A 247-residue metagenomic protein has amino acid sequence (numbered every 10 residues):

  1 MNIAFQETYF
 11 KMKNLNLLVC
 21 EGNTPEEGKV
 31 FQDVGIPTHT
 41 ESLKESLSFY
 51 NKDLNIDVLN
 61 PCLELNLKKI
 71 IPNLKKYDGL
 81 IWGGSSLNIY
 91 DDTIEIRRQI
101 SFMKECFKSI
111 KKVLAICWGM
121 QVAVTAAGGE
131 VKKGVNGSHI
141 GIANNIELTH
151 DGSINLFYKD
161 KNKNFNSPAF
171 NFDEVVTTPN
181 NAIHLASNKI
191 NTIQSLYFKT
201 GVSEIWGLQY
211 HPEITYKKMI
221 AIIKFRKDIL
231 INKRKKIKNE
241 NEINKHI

Functional and structural regions predicted by a protein language model:
M1-S109, K233-I247: N-terminal beta1-alpha1 cap of cysteine-dependent amidohydrolase-like domains
L18, D57-L59, I81, L114 (+3 more regions): Hydrophobic/aromatic beta-strand patches that form the interior of the parallel beta-sheet core in alpha/beta enzyme
G22, G129-K217: Pocket-forming structural segment of enzyme catalytic cores
K29, D91-D92, V124-A126, P179 (+2 more regions): Short glycine-/acidic-enriched loop or helix-start segments at secondary-structure transitions that form or flank
Q32-V34, I94-R97, A127-V131, A182-I183 (+1 more regions): Short, glycine/charged-enriched secondary-structure capping and boundary segments
I71-K75, V122-T125, V176-P179, Y197-F198: Short loop/helix-cap segments at secondary-structure boundaries that form the rim of catalytic
Y77, S85-D151: Cysteine-nucleophile active-site neighborhood
P212-I247: C-terminal helical/coil "lid" or tail adjacent to the Rossmann-like core of SAM-dependent
